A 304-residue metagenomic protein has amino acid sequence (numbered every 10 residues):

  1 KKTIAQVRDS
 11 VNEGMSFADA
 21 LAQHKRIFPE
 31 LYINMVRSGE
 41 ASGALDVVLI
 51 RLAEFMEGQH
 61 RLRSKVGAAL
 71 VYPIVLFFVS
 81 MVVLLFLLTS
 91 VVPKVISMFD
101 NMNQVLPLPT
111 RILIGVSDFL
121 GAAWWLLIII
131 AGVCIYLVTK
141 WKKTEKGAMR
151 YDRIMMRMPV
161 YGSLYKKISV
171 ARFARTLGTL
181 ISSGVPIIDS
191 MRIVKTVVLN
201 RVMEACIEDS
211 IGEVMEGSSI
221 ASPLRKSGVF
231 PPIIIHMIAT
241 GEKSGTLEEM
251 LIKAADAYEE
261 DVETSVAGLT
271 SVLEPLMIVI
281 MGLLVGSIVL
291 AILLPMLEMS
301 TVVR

Functional and structural regions predicted by a protein language model:
K1-K65, Y165-V272: Glycine- and small-hydrophobic-enriched helix-loop-helix hairpins
G14, V95, P159: Conserved hydrophobic/aromatic pocket- or pore-lining residues that grip, position, or stack substrates in active sites
R61-K140, E260-R304: Bilayer-spanning, highly hydrophobic alpha-helical transmembrane segments
M81, L85, S163-L164, V197: Residue-level hotspots within the lipid-embedded alpha helices of multi-pass solute transporters
Q104-L113, R150-S169: Membrane-cytosol interface motif
A122, T144-E145, N200: Polar helix-capping/helix-linker motif
W141, E145-R153: Juxtamembrane cytosolic face of transmembrane helices
